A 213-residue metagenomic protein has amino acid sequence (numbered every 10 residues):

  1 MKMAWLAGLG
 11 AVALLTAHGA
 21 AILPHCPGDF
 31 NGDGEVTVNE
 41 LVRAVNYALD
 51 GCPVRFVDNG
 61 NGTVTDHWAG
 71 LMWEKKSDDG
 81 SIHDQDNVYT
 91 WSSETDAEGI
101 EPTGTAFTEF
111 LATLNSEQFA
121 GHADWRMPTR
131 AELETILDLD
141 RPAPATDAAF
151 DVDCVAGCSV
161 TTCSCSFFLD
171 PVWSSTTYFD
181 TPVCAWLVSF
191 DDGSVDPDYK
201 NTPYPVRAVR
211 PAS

Functional and structural regions predicted by a protein language model:
M1-W5: Positively charged n-region of N-terminal signal peptides that target proteins for export
A7-T16: Bacterial N-terminal signal peptides
A21-P24, F30-P53, E134: Alpha-helical segments with a strong preference for the paired helices of cellulosomal dockerin domains
V54-W125, L187, P203-V209: Extracellular adhesion/carbohydrate-recognition regions
S92-R126, R130-S189: An exposed tryptophan-centered "aromatic clamp" motif
A97, D191-K200: Active-site rim elements
P171-W173, D196-S213: Short, structured beta-strand segments at or near domain termini in extracellular proteins/domains
